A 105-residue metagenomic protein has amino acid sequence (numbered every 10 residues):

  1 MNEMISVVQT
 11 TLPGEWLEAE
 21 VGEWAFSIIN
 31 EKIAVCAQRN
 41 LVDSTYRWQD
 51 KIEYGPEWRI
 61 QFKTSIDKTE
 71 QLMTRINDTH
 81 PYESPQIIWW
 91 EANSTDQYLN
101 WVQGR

Functional and structural regions predicted by a protein language model:
M1-R105: Positively charged, small/polar-rich N-terminal and surface patches that mediate targeting and assembly and bind
